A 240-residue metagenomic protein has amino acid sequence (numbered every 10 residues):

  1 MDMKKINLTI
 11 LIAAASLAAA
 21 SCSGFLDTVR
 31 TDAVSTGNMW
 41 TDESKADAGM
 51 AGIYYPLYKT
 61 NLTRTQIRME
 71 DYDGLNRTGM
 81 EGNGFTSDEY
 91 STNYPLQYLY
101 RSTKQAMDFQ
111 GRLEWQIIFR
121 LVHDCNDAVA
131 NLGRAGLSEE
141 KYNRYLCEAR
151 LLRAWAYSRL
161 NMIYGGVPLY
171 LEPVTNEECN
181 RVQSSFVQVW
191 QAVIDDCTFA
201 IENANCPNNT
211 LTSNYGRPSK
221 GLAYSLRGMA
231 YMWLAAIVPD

Functional and structural regions predicted by a protein language model:
M1-T31: Bacterial Sec-dependent N-terminal signal peptides
C22-G74: Membrane-proximal, proline-rich intrinsically disordered regions
D32-S35, K104, L171-E178: Short linear capping/connector segments at secondary-structure termini
D47, Y55-N61, S87-Y164, E178-Q191 (+1 more regions): Conserved, well-structured interaction surfaces
T78-Y90: Core domains of carbohydrate- and sulfate-ester-processing enzymes
N161-M162, P168, W233-P239: Short coil/turn linking the two alpha-helices of tandem helical-hairpin repeats
